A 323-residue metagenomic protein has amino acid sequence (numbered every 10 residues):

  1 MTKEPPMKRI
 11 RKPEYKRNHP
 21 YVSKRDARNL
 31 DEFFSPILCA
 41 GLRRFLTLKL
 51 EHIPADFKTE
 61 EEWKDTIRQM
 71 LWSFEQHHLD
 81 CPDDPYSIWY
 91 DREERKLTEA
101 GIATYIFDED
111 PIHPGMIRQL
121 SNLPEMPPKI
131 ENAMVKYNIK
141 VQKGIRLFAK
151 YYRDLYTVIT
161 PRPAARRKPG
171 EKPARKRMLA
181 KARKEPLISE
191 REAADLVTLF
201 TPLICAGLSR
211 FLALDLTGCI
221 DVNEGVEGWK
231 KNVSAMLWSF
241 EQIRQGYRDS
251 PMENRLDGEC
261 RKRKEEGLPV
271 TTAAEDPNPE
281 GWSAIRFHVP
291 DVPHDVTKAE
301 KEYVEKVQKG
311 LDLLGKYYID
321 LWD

Functional and structural regions predicted by a protein language model:
T2-K24, W322-D323: Short, extreme N-terminal segment that most often corresponds to the first beta-strand
T2-P6, V22-S23, A27-A174: Intrinsically disordered, low-complexity linker/propeptide segments enriched in Ser/Thr/Gly/Pro and acidic residues
K8-R11, I159, V289: Short, aromatic- and cysteine-enriched interfacial helices/patches that mediate contacts at lipid membranes
R17-P54, T59, W63-L71, H78 (+3 more regions): Extended, charge-biased low-complexity segments that typically form long amphipathic alpha-helices/coiled-coils
E61, V135, I139, E227 (+3 more regions): Short, solvent-exposed segments of well-ordered alpha helices
D65-I130, P186, A206-K301: Long acidic/polar interaction regions in large eukaryotic complex-forming proteins
H288-D323: Acidic, proline/glycine-rich low-complexity IDRs
